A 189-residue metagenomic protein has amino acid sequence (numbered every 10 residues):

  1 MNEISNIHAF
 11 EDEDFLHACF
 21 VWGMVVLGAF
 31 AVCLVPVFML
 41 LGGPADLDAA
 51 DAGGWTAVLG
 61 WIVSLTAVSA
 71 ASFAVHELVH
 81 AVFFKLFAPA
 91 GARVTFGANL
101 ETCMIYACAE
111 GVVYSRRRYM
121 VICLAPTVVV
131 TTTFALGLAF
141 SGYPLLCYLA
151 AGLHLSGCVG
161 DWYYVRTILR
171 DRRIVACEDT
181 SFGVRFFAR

Functional and structural regions predicted by a protein language model:
M1-A45, L100-R189: Metalloprotease/metallohydrolase-associated module, dominated by Zn2+-dependent proteases
A45-L59: Perimembrane loop-to-helix junctions flanking transmembrane segments
W55-F73: Short pre-active-site segment immediately N-terminal to the catalytic Zn-binding motif
V58, F83-P89, Y106-R116: Short juxtamembrane and helix-loop transition motifs at transmembrane-helix boundaries in membrane proteins
I62-A67, G91, I105, S156: A generic short-segment signal for beta-strand/edge and adjacent turn/coil regions
S72-K85, P126: Active-site recognition of the HExxH zinc-binding catalytic motif
H80-R93, R170-D171: Catalytic Zn2+-binding segment of zinc metalloproteases
R93, A98-L100: Extended, polar beta-sheet/loop recognition surfaces of beta-rich domains that mediate binding to diverse ligands
